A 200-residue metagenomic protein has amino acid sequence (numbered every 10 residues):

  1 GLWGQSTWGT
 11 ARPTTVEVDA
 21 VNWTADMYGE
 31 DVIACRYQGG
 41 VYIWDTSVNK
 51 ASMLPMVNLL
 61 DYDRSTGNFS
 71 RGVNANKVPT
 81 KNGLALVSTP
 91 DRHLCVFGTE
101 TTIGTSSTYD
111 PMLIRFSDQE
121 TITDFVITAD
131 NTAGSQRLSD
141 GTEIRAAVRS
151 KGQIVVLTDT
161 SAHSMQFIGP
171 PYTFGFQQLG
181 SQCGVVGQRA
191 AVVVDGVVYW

Functional and structural regions predicted by a protein language model:
G1, T10-V21, I33-R36, G40-I43: Extended, beta-strand-rich, solvent-exposed assembly scaffolds of outer structural proteins
Q5-D19, K50-W200: Beta-propeller and closely related beta-pinwheel folds
T24-C35, T89-C95: Hydrophobic alpha-helical hairpins/lids featuring a short glycine-rich hinge
Y28-P55: Hydrophobic or amphipathic alpha-helical targeting/insertion segments
